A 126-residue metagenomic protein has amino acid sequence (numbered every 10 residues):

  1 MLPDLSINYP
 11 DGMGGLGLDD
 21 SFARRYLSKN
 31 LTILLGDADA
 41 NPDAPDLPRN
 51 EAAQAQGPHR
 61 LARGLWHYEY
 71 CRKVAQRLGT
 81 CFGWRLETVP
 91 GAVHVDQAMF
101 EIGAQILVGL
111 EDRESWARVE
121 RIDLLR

Functional and structural regions predicted by a protein language model:
M1-K73: The feature captures the conserved acid-bearing segment of alpha/beta-hydrolase catalytic domains
L34, P48-R49, L65-R126: C-terminal catalytic histidine-bearing segment of alpha/beta-hydrolase fold enzymes
